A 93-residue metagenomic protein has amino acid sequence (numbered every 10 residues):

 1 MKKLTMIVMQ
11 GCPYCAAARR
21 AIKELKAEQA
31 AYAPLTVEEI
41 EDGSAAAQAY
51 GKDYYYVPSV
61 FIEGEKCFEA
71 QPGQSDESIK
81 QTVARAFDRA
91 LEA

Functional and structural regions predicted by a protein language model:
M1-E28: Local sequence-structure signature of Cys/Sec-based thiol-disulfide redox active-site neighborhoods
P13, S44, Q74: Short alpha-helical
R19-I22, D53-Y55, S75-D76: Short, glycine/charged-enriched secondary-structure capping and boundary segments
K26-Y32, A90-L91: Alpha-helix termini
A30, A49-K52: Structural motif
A31-A46: Thiol-based oxidoreductase modules, predominantly thioredoxin-like and allied folds used for disulfide exchange
G51-I62: Structural micro-motif
I62-A93: Non-catalytic, surface beta->alpha helical segment in thiol-disulfide oxidoreductase systems
